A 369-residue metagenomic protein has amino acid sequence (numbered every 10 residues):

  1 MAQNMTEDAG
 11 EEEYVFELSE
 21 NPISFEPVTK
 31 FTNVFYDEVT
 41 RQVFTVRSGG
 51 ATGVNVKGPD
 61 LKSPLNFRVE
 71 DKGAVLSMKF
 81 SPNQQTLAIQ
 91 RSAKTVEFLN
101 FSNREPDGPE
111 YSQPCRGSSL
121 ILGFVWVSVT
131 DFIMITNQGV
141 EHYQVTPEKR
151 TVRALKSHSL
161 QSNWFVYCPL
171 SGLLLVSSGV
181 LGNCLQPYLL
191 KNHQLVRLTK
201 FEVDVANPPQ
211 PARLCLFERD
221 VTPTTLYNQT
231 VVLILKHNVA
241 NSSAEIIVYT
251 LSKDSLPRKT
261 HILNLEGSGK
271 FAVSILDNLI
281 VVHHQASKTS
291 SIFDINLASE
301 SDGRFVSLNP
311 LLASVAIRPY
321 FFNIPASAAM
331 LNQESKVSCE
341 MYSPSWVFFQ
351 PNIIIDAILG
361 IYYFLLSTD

Functional and structural regions predicted by a protein language model:
M1-V273, F293-Q333: WD40-like beta-propeller blades
Y143-Q144, S290-S291, Y363-L365: Short helix/loop capping segments that flank catalytic or ligand/cofactor-binding pockets
V180, C184, L189-N192, L198-P208 (+3 more regions): Extended alpha-helical solenoid scaffolds
A272, D277-V281, K288-S291: Non-catalytic interaction/regulatory modules that flank or connect domains
H284, K288, E300-S301: Eukaryotic basic, amphipathic alpha-helical target segments in cytosolic regions
